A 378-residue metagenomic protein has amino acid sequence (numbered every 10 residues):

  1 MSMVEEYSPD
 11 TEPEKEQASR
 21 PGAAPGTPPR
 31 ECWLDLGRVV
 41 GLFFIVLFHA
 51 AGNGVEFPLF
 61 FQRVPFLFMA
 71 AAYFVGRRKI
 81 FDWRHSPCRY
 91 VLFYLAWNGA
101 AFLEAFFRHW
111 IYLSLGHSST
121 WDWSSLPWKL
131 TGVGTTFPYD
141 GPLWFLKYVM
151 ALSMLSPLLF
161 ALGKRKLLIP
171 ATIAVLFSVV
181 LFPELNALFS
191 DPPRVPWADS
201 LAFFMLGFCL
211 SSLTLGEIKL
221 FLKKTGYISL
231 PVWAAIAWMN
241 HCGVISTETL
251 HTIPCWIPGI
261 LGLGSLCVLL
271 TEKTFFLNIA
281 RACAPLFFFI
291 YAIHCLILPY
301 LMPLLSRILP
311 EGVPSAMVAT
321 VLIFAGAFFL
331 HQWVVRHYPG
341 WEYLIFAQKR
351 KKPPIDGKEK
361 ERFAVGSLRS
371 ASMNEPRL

Functional and structural regions predicted by a protein language model:
M1-F177, R307-L378: Membrane-cytosol interface segments of multi-pass membrane proteins, especially ER/Golgi lipid-handling enzymes
P25, G216-F289, L296-L304, L309-V318: Alpha-helical transmembrane segments and terminal signal-anchor/GPI-anchor hydrophobic tails, characterized by long
D35, V39-L42, A71, L95 (+5 more regions): Residues within membrane-spanning alpha-helices of integral membrane proteins, especially the hydrophobic core/packing
F43-A50, W97-L103, I173-A187, I228-C242 (+1 more regions): Aromatic-anchored segments of alpha-helical transmembrane domains
N53-V64, V133-K147, E184-M205, W238-G262 (+2 more regions): Interfacial loop-to-helix transition and helix-capping segments at the boundaries of transmembrane helices
Y73-F81, P157-K164, F182, L206-E217 (+3 more regions): Structural signal for the C-terminal ends of transmembrane alpha-helices and the immediately following loop
F102, F204, F208, L261-G264 (+2 more regions): Transmembrane alpha-helical segments of multi-pass membrane transport proteins and ion-pumping complexes
R165-L215: Hydrophobic, aromatic-enriched interface-forming segments
